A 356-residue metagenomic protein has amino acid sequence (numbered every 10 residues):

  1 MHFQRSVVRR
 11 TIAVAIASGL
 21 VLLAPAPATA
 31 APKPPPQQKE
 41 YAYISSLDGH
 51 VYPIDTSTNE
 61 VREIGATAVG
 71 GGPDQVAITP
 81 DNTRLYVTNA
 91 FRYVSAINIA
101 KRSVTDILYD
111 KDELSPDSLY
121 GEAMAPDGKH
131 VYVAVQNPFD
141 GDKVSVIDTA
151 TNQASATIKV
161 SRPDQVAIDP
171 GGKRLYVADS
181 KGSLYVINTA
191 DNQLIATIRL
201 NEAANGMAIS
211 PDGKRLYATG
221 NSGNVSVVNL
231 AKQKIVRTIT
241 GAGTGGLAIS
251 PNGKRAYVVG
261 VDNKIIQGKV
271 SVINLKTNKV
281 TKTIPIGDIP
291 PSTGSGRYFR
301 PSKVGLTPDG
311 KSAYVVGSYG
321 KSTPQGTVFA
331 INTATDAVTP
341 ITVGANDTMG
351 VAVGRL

Functional and structural regions predicted by a protein language model:
M1-A30: Secretory targeting and sorting signals
G19, A30-L356: Predominantly soluble domains enriched in secretory-pathway, periplasmic, or organellar proteins
